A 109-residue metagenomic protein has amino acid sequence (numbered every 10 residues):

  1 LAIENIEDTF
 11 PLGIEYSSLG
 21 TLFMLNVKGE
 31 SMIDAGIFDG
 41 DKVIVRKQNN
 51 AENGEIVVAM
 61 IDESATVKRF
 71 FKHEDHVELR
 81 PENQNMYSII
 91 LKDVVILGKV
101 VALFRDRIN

Functional and structural regions predicted by a protein language model:
L1-F38, A65, K72, H76 (+2 more regions): Short, positionally conserved secondary-structure boundary motifs
G40-D41, E55: Structural motif
I44-V45, V58: Hydrophobic beta-strand signal
A51-V58, T66-V67: Short, Lys/Arg- and Gly-enriched loop/turn segments at beta-strand edges
V77-E82: Short, solvent-exposed secondary-structure boundary/capping segments
N83-Y87: Flexible, small-/acidic-enriched active-site or ligand-binding loops
